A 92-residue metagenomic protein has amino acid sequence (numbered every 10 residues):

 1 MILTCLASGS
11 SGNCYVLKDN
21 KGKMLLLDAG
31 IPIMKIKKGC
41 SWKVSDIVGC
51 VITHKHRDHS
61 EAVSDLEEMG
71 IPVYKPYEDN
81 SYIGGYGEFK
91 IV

Functional and structural regions predicted by a protein language model:
M1, K23, S45, G70-I71 (+1 more regions): A structural micro-motif
M1-W42: Conserved beta-strand hairpin/beta-sheet module of binuclear metal-dependent hydrolase folds, prominently
L6, S11-C14, K55-H56, V73 (+1 more regions): Structured catalytic core of nucleotide-sugar glycosyltransferases
V16, G22, E61-S64, Y82: Low-complexity, compositionally biased segments
P32-D79: Active-site metal-binding motif and surrounding structural segment of the metallo-beta-lactamase
Y74-V92: Metallo-beta-lactamase
